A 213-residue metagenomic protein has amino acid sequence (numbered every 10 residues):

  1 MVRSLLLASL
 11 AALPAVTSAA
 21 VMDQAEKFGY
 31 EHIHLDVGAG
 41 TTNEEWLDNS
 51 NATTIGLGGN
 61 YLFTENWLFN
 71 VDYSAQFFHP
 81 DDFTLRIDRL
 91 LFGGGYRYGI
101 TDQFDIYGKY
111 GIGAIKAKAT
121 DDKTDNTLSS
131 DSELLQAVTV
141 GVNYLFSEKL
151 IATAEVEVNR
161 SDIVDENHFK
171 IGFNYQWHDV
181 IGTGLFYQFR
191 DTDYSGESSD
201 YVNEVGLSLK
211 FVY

Functional and structural regions predicted by a protein language model:
M1-A19: Gram-negative bacterial Sec-dependent N-terminal signal peptides
S18-F78, L145, K210-V212: Short glycine/proline- and aromatic-enriched beta-strand/turn motifs that initiate or cap beta-hairpins
G29-E31, N49-I55, R86-L90, A114 (+3 more regions): Residues that define the transmembrane beta-barrel architecture of outer-membrane proteins
H32-L35, E65-V71, D102-I106, Y144-A154 (+1 more regions): Repeated loop/turn-to-beta-strand initiation elements of outer-membrane beta-barrel proteins
V37-N43, Y73-H79, Y98, I112-K118 (+3 more regions): Transmembrane beta-strands of outer-membrane beta-barrel pores
G58, G93-G95, T139-G141, G172 (+1 more regions): Outer-membrane beta-barrel architecture
R89, G95, G99-N159: Detector for outer-membrane/organellar transmembrane beta-barrel domains, recognizing the amphipathic beta-strand
Y144, F173-G182, D200-Y213: Outer-membrane beta-barrel "beta-signal"
